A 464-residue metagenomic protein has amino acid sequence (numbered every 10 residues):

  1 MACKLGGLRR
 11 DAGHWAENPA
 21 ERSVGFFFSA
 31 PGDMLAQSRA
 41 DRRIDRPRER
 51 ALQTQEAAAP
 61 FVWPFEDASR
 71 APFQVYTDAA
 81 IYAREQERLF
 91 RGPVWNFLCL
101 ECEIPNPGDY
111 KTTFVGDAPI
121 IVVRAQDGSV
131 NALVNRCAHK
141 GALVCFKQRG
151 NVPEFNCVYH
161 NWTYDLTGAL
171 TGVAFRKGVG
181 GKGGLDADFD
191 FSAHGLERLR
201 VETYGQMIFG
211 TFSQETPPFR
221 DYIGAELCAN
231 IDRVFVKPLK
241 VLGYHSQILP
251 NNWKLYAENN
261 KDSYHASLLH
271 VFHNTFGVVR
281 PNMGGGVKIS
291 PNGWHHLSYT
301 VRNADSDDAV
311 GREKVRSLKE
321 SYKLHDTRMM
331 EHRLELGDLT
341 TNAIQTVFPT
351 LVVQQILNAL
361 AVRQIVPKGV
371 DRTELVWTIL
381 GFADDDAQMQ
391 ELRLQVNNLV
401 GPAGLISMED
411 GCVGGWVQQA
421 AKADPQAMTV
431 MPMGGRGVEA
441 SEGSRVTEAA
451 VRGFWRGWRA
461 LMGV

Functional and structural regions predicted by a protein language model:
F26-F28: Aromatic (phenylalanine/tyrosine) cluster motif
L35-K147, R200-E202: N-terminal pre-ligand scaffold of iron-sulfur
I104-Q214, D221, A225: Rieske [2Fe-2S] iron-sulfur-binding domain
R124, S129, L199-V464: C-terminal catalytic domain of Rieske-type non-heme iron oxygenases
